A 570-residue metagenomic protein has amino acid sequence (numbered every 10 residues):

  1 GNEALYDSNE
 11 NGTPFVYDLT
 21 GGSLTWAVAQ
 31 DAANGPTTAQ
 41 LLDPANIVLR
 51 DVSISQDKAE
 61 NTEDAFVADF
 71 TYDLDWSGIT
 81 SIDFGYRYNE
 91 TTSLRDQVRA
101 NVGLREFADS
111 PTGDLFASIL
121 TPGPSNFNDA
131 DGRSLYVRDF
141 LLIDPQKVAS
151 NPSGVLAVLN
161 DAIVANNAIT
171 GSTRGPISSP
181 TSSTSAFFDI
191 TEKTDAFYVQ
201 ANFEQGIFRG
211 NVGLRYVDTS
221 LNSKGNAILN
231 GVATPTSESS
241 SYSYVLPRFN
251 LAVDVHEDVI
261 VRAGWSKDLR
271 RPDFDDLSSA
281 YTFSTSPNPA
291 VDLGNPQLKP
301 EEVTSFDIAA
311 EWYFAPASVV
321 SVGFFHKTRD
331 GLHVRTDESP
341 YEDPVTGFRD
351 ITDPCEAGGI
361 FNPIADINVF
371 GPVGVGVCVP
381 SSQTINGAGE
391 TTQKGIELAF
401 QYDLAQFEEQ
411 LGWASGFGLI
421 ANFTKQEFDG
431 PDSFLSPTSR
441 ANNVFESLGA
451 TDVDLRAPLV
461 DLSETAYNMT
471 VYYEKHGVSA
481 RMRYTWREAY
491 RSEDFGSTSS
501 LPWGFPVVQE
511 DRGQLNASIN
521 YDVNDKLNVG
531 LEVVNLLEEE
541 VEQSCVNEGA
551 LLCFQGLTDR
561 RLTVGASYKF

Functional and structural regions predicted by a protein language model:
G1, A39-L41, D51-D57, N61-L74 (+4 more regions): Surface-exposed extracellular loop regions of Gram-negative outer-membrane beta-barrel proteins
G1, K58, T62-D64, Y72-L74 (+15 more regions): Transmembrane beta-strands of outer-membrane beta-barrel pores
A4-R50, A108-S185, Y341-N386, E446-D454: Flexible glycine-rich, low-complexity coil/linker segments exposed to the extracellular/periplasmic environment
A68-Y72, F197-F203, F249-V253, I308-W312 (+8 more regions): Residues on the lipid-exposed face of transmembrane beta-strands in outer-membrane beta-barrel proteins
D73-I82, I207, H256-D258, A317 (+3 more regions): Short loop/turn motifs that connect adjacent beta-strands in outer-membrane beta-barrel proteins
E106, D330-G331, T485-S500, N520-F570: C-terminal beta-signal and adjacent terminal beta-strands/loops of Gram-negative outer-membrane beta-barrel proteins
I190-K193, L269-R329, S339, D350-I360 (+4 more regions): Outer-membrane beta-barrel signature, preferentially recognizing the C-terminal barrel domain of Gram-negative
T328, T346-G496, L537, G565: Gram-negative outer-membrane beta-barrel transporters
